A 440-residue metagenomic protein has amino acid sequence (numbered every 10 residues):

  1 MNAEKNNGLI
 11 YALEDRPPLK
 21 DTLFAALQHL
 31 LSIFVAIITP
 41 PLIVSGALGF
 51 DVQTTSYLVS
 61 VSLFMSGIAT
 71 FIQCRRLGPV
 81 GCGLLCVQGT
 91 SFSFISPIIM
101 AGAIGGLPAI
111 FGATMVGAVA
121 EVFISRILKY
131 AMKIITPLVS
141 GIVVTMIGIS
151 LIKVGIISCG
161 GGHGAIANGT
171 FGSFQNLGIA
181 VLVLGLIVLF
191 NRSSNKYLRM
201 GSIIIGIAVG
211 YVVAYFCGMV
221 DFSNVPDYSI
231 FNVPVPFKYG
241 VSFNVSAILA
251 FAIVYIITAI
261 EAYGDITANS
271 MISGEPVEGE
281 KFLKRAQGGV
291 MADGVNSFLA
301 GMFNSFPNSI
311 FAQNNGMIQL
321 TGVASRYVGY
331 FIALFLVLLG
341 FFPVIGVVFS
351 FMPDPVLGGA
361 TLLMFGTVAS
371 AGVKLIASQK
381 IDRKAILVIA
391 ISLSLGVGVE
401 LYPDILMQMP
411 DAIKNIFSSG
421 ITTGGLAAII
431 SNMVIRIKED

Functional and structural regions predicted by a protein language model:
M1-A25, S223-V235, M271-G288, I430-D440: Intrinsically disordered, low-complexity non-transmembrane regions of multi-pass membrane transporters
M1-L85, S93-A101: N-terminal signal-anchor module of multipass membrane proteins
N2-N6, I37-P41, S45, L182-S193 (+6 more regions): Juxtamembrane interface elements at the cytosolic ends of transmembrane helices in multi-pass membrane proteins
L19, S45-G81, I253-R326: Membrane-embedded helical hairpins/re-entrant loop segments and their flanking transmembrane helices within multi-pass
K20-S32, G172-L184, G201-S202, C217 (+2 more regions): Hydrophobic, membrane-embedded alpha-helices of multi-pass small-molecule transporters
T39-A47, F94-A103, K129, K153 (+4 more regions): Generic transmembrane alpha-helix signature in multi-pass membrane proteins, especially transporters/channels
Y57-L58, P79-F92, K133-I142, R199-I204 (+4 more regions): Short, non-helical or kinked segments that cap or interrupt transmembrane helices
A101-N224, F331-D440: Membrane-embedded alpha-helical modules
